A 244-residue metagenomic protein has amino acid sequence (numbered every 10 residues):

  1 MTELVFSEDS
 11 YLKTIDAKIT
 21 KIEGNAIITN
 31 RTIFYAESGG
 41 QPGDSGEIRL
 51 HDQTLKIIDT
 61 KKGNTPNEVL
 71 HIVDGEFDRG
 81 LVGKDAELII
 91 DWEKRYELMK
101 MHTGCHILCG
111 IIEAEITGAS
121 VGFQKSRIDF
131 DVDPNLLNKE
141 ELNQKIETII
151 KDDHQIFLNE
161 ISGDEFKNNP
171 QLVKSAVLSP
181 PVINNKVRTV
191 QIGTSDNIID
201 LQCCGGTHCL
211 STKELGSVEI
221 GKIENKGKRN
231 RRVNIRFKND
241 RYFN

Functional and structural regions predicted by a protein language model:
M1-N244: Active-/binding-site microenvironments in catalytic and ligand-binding cores
